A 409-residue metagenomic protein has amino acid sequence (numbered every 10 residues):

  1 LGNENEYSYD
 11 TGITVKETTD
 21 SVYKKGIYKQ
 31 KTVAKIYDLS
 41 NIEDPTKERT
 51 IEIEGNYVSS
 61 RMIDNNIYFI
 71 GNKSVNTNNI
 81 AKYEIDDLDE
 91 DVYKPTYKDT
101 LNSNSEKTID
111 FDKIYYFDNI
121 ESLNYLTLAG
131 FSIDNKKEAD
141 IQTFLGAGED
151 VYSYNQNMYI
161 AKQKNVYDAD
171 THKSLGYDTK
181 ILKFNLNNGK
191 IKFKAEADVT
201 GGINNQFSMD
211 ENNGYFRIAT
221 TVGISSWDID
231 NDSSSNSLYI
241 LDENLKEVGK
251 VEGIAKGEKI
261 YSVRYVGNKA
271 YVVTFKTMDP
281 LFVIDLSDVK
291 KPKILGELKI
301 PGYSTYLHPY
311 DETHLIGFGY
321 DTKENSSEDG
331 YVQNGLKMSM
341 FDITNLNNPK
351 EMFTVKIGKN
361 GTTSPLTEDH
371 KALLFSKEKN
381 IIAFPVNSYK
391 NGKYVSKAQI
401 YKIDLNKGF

Functional and structural regions predicted by a protein language model:
L1-F409: Beta-sheet-rich non-transmembrane sensory/scaffold domains
